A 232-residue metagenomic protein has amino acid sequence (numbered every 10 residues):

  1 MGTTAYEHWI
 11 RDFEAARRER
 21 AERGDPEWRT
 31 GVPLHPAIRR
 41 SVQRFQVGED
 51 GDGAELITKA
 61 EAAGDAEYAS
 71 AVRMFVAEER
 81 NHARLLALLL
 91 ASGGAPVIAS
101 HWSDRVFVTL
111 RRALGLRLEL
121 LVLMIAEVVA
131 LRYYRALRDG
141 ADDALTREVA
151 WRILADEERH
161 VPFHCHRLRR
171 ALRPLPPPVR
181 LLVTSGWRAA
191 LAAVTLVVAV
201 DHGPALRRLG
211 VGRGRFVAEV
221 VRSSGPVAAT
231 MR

Functional and structural regions predicted by a protein language model:
M1-R232: Non-heme di-metal
